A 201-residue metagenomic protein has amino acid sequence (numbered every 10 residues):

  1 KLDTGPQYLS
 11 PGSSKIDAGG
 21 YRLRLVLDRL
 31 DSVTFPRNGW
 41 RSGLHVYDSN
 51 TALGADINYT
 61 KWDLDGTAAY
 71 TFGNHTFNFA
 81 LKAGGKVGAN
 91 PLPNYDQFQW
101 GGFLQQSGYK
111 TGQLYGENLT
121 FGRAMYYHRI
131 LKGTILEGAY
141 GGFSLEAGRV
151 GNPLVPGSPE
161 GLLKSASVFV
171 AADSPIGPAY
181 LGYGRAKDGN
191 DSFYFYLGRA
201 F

Functional and structural regions predicted by a protein language model:
L2-T4, T34: Alpha-helical transmembrane bundle and helix-membrane interface signal in multi-pass integral membrane proteins
L9-S14, A18-A139, F143, G151 (+1 more regions): C-terminal outer-membrane beta-barrel translocator/porin domains of Gram-negative envelope proteins and their
R22-L25, V170-S174, N190-F201: Outer-membrane beta-barrel "beta-signal"
E146: Short basic (Lys/Arg) and small-residue
N152-L162: Small/polar, glycine/serine/threonine/aspartate-rich low-complexity segments that form flexible
P156, S165-V170: Short glycine-rich, acidic/polar surface loops and turns
P175-A179: Short, surface-exposed connector motifs at secondary-structure boundaries
Y183-N190: A short, acidic, flexible beta-alpha connecting loop/helix-capping segment that sits on the rim of active
